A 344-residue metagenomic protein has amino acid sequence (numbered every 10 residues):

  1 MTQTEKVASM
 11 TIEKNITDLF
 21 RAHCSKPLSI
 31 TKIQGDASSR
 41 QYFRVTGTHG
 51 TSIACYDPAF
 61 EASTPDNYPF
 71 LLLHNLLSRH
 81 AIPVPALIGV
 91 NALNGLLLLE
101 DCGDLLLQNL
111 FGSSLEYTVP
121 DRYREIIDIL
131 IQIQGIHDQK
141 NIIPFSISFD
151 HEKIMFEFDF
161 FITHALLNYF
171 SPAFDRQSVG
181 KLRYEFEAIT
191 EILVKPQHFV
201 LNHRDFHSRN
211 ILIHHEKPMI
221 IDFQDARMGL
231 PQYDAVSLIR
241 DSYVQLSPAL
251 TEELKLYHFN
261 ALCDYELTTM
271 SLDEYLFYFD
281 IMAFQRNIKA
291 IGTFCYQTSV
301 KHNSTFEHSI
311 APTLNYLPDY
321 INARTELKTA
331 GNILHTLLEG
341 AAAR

Functional and structural regions predicted by a protein language model:
M1-L96, V200, H214-H215, L334-R344: Conserved NTP-binding catalytic cores of kinases and kinase-like/nucleotidyltransferase enzymes across multiple kinase
I12, I16, F20-A22, D138-I147 (+3 more regions): An alpha-helical support segment within catalytic cores of ATP-dependent transferases
S39-V45, A54, I133, E187-A235 (+1 more regions): Active-site acidic catalytic loop and adjacent metal/ATP-binding pocket of ATP-dependent phosphoryl transfer enzymes
F43-F156, F160, L167, K195: ATP-binding pocket architecture of kinase catalytic cores
S148, G180, E307-A311: Short, charged, amphipathic alpha-helical segments
K153, H203, R227-M228, L276-F284: Secondary-structure capping and boundary motifs in well-ordered enzyme cores
D159-Y169, P231-T268, I281-K301, T313-Y320: Active-site activation/catalytic loop segments of kinase-like enzymes and analogous catalytic loops in related
G292-R344: ATP/Mg2+ or Mg2+-diphosphate-binding catalytic cores that bind nucleotide phosphates or diphosphates via glycine-rich
